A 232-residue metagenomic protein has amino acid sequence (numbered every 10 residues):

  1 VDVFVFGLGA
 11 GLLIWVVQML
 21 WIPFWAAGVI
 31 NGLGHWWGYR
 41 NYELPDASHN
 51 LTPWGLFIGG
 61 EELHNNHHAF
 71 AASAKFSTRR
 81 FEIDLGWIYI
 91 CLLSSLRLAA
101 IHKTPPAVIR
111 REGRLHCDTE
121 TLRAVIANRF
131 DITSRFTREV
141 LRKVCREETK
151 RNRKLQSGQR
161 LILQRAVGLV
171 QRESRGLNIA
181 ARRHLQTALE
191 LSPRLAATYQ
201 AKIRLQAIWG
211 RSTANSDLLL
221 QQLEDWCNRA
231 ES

Functional and structural regions predicted by a protein language model:
V1-E61, F81-R172, N178, H184-A188: Hydrophobic transmembrane alpha-helical segments that form the core helix bundle of multi-pass membrane enzymes
G34, G38, F70-K75: Interfacial helix-loop-helix junctions of multi-pass membrane proteins
H67: Pseudouridine synthase
A181-S232: C-terminal non-catalytic accessory extensions
